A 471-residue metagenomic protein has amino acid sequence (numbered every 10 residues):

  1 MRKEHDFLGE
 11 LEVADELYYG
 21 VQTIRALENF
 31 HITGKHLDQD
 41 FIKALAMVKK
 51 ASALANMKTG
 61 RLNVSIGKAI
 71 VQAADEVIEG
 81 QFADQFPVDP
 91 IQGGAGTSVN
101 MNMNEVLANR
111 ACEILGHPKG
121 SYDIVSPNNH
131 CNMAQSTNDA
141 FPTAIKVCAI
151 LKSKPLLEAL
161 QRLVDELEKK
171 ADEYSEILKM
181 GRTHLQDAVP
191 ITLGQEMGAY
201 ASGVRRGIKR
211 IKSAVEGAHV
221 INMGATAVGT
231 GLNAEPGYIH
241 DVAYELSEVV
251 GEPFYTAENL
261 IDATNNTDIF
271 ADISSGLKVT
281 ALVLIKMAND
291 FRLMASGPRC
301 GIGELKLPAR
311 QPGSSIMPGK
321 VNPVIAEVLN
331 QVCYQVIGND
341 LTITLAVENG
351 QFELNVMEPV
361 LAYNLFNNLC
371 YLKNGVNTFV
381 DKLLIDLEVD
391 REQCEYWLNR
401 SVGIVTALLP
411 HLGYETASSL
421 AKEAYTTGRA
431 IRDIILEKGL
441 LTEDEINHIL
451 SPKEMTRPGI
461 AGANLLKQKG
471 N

Functional and structural regions predicted by a protein language model:
M1-N471: Conserved, well-structured ligand/cofactor-binding cores
